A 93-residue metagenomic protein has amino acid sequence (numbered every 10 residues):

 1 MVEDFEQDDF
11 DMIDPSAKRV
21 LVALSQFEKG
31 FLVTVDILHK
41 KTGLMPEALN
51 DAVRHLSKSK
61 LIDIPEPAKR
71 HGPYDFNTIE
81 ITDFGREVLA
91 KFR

Functional and structural regions predicted by a protein language model:
M1-L21: Short alpha-helical segments that sit at the start of domains
I13-D14, F31-L32, P46, N50: Alpha-helix N-cap/helix-initiation sites
V22-K29, R93: Short, locally clustered residues in the helix-turn-helix/winged-helix DNA-binding domain
K29-K41: Short acidic, hydrophobic short linear motifs in intrinsically disordered regions
K41, R70-P73: A short beta-turn/loop motif at secondary-structure boundaries
G43-S59, D75-F76: Short amphipathic alpha-helical interaction segments
S57-K69: A short, conserved structural fragment
N77-R93: Short, amphipathic alpha-helical interaction segments positioned at domain boundaries
